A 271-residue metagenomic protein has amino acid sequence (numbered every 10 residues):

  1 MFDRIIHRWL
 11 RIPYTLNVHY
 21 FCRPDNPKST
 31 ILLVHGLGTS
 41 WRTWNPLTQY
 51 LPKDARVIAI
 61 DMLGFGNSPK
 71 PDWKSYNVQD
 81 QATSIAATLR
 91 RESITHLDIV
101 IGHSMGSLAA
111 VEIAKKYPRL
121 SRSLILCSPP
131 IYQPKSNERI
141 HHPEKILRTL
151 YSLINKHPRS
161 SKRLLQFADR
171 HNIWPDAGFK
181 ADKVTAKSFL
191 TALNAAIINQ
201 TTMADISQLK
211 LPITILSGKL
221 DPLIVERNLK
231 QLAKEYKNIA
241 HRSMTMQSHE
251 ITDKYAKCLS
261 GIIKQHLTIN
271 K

Functional and structural regions predicted by a protein language model:
M1-I31, P52-A55, A87-R90, I94-T95 (+7 more regions): Alpha/beta-hydrolase fold catalytic core
F21-N67: Conserved HGGG/HGGXW glycine-rich cap/lid loop of the alpha/beta-hydrolase fold
A59-I101, G261: Active-site loop/oxyanion-hole signature of alpha/beta-hydrolase fold enzymes
V111, K115, S121-L153: Flexible "cap/lid" loop of the alpha/beta hydrolase fold
S136-N137, S152-S207: Conserved alpha/beta-hydrolase catalytic His-Asp/Glu region
L209, I215-S217: Short beta-strand/loop motif that positions the catalytic acidic residue of the alpha/beta-hydrolase fold
K219-I224, H249-E250: Acidic catalytic loop of the alpha/beta-hydrolase fold
I239-K271: Catalytic active-site module of serine/aspartate enzymes centered on a nucleophile-bearing elbow/loop
